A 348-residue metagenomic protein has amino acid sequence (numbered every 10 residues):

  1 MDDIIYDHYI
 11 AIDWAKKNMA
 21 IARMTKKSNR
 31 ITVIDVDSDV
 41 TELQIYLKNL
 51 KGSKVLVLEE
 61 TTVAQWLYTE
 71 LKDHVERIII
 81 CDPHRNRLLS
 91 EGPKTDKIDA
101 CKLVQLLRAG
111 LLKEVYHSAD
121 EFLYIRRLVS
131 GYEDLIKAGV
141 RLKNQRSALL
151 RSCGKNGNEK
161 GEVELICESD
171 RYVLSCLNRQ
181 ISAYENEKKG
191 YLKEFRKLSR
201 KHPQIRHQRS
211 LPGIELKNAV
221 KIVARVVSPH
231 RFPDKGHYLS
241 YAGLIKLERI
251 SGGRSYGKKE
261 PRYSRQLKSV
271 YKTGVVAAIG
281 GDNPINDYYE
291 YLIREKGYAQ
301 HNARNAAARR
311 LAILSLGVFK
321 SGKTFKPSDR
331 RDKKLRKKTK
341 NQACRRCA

Functional and structural regions predicted by a protein language model:
M1-L165, G280, K296, N302: Phosphate- and other anionic-substrate recognition elements at nucleic-acid/protein interfaces
Q65, I98-C101, F122, R126-V129 (+10 more regions): Non-catalytic, well-ordered alpha-helical scaffold segments
E70, L149, V270, G274 (+3 more regions): Amphipathic alpha-helical segments in well-ordered regions
G110-K113, L142, S228-R231, A278-P284 (+1 more regions): Short helix-capping/linker segments at secondary-structure and domain boundaries
V129-H207: Glycine-rich, often acidic, oxyanion-interacting loops/wings at catalytic, nucleic-acid, or phospho-protein interfaces
S210, L216, K221-Q300: Phosphate-backbone recognition surface of nucleic-acid-processing proteins
G252-G253, G257, Y289-A348: Low-complexity, acidic/Ser/Thr- and charged residue-rich accessory regions of DNA metabolism proteins
